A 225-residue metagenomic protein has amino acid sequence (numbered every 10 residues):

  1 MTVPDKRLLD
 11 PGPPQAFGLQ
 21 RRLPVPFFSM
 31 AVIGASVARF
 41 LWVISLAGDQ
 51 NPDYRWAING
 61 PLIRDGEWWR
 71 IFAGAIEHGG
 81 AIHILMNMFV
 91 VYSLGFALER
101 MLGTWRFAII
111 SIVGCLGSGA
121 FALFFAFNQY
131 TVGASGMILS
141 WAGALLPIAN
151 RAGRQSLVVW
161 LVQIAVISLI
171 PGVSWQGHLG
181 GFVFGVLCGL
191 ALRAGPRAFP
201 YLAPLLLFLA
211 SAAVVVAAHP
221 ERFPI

Functional and structural regions predicted by a protein language model:
T2-I225: A detector for small-residue-rich transmembrane helices and their helix-helix packing motifs
